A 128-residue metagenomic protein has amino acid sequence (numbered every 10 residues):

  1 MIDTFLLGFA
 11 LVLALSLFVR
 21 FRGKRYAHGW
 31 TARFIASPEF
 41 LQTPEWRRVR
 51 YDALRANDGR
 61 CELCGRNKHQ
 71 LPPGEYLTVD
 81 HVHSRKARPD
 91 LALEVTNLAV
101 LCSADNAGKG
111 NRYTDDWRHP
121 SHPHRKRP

Functional and structural regions predicted by a protein language model:
M1-R48, R66-L71, H122-P128: A boundary/linker detector
I2, C61, T114-D115: Intrinsic disorder/low-complexity signal
E45-T78, C102: Short cysteine-rich loop/turn motifs with clustered Cys
R66-V100, H122-H124: Histidine-centered nuclease catalytic patch
T96-P128: A detector for short metal-coordination/catalytic motifs
